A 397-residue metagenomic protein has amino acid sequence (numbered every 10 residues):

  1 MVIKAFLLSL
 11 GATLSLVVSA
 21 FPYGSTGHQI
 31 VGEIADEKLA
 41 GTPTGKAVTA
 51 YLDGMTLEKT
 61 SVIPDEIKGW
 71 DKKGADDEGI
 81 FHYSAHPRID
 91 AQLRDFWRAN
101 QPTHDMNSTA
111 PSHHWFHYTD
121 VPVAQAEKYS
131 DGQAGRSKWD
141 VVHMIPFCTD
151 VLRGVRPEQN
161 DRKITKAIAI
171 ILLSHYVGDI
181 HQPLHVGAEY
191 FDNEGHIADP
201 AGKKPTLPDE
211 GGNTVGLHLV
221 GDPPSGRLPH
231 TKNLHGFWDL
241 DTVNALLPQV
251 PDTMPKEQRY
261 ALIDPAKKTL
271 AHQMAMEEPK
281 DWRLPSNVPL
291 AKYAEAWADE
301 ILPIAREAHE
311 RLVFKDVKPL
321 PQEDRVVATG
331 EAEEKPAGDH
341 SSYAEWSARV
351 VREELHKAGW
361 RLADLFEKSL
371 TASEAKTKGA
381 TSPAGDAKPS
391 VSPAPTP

Functional and structural regions predicted by a protein language model:
K4-S19: Bacterial N-terminal signal peptides
F21-Y176, P183-S342, S347-H356, W360-G385 (+1 more regions): N-terminal, motif-rich segments that launch catalysis or mediate targeting to/interaction with membranes, typified by
